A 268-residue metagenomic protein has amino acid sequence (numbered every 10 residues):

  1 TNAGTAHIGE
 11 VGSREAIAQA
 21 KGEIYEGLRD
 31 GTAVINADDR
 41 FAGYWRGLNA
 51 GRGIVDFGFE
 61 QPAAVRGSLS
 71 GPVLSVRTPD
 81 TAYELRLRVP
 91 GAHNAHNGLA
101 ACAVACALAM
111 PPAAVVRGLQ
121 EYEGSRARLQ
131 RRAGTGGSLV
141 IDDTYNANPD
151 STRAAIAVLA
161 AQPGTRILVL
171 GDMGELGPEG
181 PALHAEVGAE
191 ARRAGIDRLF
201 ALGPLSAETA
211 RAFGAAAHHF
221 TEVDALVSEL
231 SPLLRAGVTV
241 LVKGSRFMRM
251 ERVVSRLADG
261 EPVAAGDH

Functional and structural regions predicted by a protein language model:
T1-I8, E23-E26, A42-E84, R126: Extended acidic/charged loop-beta regions that coordinate divalent cations and stabilize anionic phosphate/carboxylate
A3, D38, F59, M173-G174 (+1 more regions): Short, ordered loop/turn segments at secondary-structure junctions
E10-R14, G22, R29, L48-G53 (+3 more regions): ATP-dependent carboxylate-amine ligase
G27, V34-N36: ADP-ribose/adenylate-binding Rossmann-like module
N97: Nucleotide/phosphate-binding loop and acidic/charged catalytic motifs in nucleotide-binding or -utilizing enzymes
